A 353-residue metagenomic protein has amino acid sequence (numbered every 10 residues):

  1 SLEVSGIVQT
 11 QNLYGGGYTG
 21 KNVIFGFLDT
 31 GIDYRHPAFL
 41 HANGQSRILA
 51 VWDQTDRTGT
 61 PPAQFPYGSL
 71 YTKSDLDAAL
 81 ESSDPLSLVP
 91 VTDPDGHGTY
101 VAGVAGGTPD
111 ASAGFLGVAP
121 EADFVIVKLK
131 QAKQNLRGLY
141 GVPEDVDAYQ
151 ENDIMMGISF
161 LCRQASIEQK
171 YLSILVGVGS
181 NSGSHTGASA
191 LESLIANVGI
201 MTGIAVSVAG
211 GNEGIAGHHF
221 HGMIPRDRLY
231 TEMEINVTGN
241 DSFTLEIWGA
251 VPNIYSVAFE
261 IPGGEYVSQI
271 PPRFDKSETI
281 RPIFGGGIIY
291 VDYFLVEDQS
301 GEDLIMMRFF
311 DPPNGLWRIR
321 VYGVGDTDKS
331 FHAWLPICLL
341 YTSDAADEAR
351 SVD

Functional and structural regions predicted by a protein language model:
S1-I24, G31-R47, I305-M307, P312-W317 (+1 more regions): Autoinhibitory propeptides
L13-N152, Q169-S173, M201, D241 (+1 more regions): Subtilisin-like serine protease catalytic core
I158-H185, A209: Short acidic, glycine-rich surface-loop motifs adjacent to enzyme active sites
A205-P252: Solvent-exposed, flexible loop/coil segments flanking beta-strands in beta-rich domains
T238-N240, W248-S277: Acidic, Ser/Thr/Pro-rich low-complexity intrinsically disordered segments
Y290-P312: Beta-sandwich interaction modules
T327-I337: Edge beta-strands of jelly-roll/beta-sandwich modules across compartments, strongly enriched in secreted/luminal
Y341-E348: Conserved small/polar residues in nucleotide/adenosyl-binding loops
